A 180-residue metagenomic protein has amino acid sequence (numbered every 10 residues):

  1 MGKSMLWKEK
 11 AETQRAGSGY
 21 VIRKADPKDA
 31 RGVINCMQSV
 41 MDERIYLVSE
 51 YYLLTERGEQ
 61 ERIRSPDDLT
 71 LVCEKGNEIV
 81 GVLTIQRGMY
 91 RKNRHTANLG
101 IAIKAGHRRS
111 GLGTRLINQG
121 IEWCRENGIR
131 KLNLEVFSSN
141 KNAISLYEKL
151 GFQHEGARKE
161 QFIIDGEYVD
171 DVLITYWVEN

Functional and structural regions predicted by a protein language model:
M1-A16: Acyl-donor-binding surface of acyltransferase catalytic domains
L6, P27-K28, S39-M41, I45-G106 (+2 more regions): Acetyl-CoA-dependent GNAT
V21-N35: A short beta-loop-alpha structural element at the N-terminal edge of CoA-dependent acyl/N-acetyltransferase catalytic
D68, V169-L173: Short hydrophobic/aromatic beta-strand or adjacent loop that forms the aromatic wall/cage of a ligand/substrate-binding
N93, N133-V136, E148, Q153-V169: Conserved catalytic-core motifs of GNAT/GCN5-like acyltransferases
I103, R109-E122, E126, S145-K149: Conserved acetyl-CoA-binding loop-helix of GNAT-fold acetyltransferases
I117, N140-A143, E160-D165: Short glycine/proline-centered loop/turn elements that form peptide/ligand docking sites
C124-E135: Conserved GNAT acetyl-CoA-binding A-motif
